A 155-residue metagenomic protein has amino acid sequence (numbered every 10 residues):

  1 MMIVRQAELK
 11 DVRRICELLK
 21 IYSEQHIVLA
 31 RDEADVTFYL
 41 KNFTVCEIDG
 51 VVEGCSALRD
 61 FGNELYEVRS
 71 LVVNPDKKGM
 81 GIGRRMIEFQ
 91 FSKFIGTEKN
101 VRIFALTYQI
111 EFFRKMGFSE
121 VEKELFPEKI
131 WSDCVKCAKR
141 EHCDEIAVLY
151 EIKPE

Functional and structural regions predicted by a protein language model:
M1-L29, E47, E145-A147, P154-E155: Short amphipathic alpha-helix that is part of the acyltransferase structural core
D35-V45, E141-C143: A short helix-loop-beta-strand connector motif used in the catalytic cores of GNAT acetyltransferases and, in some
V45, V51-D60, E64-V72: Conserved beta-strand in the GNAT
V51, N74-R85, T97-E98, K115: Conserved glycine-rich acetyl-CoA-binding loop
G79-S92, A105: Conserved acetyl-CoA-binding loop-helix of GNAT-fold acetyltransferases
K93-Y108: Conserved GNAT acetyl-CoA-binding A-motif
T107-D133: Conserved active-site alpha-helix within GNAT-family acetyltransferase domains
F126-E155: C-terminal "cap" of GNAT-fold acetyltransferases
